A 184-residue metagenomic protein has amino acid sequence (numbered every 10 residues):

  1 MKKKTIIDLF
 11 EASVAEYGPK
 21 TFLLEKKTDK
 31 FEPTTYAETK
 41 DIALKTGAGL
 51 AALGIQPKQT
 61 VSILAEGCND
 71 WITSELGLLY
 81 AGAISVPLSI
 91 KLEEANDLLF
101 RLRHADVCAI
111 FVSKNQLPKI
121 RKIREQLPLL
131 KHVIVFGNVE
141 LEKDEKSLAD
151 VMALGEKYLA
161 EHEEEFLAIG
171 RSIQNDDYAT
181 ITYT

Functional and structural regions predicted by a protein language model:
L9-T34, E140-K143: AMP-dependent adenylate-forming
G18-T21, V135, A153-Y183: Conserved pre-ATP/AMP-binding loop-to-beta segment of ANL
F22-I72, L76, E93-L99, S147-G155: Conserved AMP-binding/adenylate-forming core of the ANL superfamily
V61, L78, I110, Y178 (+1 more regions): Conserved S/T- and glycine-rich ATP-binding loop of Class I adenylate-forming
E75-A81, H104: Short hydrophobic alpha-helices that are characteristic scaffold elements of the AMP-binding
G82, V133: Glycine-centered flexible beta-alpha turn that most often forms the glycine-rich phosphate-binding loop
L92-I123: Conserved ATP-dependent adenylate/AMP-binding module captured primarily in the ANL superfamily
